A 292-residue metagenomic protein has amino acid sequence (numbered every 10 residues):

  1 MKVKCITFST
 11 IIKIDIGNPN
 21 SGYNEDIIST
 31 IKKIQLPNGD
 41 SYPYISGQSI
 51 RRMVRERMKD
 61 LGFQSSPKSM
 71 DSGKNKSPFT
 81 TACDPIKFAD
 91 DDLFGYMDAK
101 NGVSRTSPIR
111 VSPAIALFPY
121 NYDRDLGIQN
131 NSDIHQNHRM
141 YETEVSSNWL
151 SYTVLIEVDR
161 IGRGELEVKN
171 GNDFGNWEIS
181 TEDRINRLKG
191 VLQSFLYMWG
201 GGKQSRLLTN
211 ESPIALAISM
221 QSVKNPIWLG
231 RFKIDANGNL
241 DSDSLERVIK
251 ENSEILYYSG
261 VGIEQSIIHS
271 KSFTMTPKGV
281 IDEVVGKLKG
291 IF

Functional and structural regions predicted by a protein language model:
M1-F292: RNA-binding basic/glycine-rich loop and surface signature characteristic of RAMP-family CRISPR effectors
